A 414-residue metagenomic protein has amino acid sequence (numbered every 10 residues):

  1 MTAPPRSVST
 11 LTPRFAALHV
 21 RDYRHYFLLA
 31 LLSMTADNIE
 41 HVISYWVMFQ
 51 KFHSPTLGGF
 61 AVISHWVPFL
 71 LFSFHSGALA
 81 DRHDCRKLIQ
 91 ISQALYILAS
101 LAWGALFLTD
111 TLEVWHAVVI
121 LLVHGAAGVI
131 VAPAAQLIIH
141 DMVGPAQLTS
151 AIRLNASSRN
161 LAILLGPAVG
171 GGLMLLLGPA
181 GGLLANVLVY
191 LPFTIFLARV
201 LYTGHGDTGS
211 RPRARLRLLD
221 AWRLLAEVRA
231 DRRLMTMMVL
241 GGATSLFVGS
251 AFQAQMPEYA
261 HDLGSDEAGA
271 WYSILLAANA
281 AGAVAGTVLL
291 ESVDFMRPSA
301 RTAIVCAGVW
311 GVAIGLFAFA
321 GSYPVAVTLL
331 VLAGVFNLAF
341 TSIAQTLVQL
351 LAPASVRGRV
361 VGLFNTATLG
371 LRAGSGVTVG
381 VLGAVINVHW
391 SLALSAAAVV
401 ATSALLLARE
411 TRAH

Functional and structural regions predicted by a protein language model:
M1-L18, R409-H414: Intrinsic disorder in cytosolic terminal tails and internal cytosolic loops of multi-pass membrane transporters
T2-T10, A198-R223: Flexible cytoplasmic inter-helical loops of multi-pass small-molecule transporters
V8-P68, A230-N279: Helix-loop boundary and gating motifs at the non-cytosolic
F15-R21, T35, T109-T111, P212-R213 (+3 more regions): Helix-boundary and loop/linker segments of multi-pass membrane transporters
R24-H41, V62-A78, D84-A99, H116-L175 (+7 more regions): Substrate-agnostic recognition of the 12-TM MFS/MFS-like secondary transporter fold
I43, V47, F72, A102-L106 (+7 more regions): Residue-level signal for alpha-helical transmembrane segments in multi-pass membrane proteins
L70-H75, R82, R86-L88, A102 (+3 more regions): C-terminal transmembrane bundle of multi-pass solute transporters/carriers
V114-L121, G125, S150-T208, A270 (+4 more regions): Hydrophobic alpha-helical transmembrane segments
